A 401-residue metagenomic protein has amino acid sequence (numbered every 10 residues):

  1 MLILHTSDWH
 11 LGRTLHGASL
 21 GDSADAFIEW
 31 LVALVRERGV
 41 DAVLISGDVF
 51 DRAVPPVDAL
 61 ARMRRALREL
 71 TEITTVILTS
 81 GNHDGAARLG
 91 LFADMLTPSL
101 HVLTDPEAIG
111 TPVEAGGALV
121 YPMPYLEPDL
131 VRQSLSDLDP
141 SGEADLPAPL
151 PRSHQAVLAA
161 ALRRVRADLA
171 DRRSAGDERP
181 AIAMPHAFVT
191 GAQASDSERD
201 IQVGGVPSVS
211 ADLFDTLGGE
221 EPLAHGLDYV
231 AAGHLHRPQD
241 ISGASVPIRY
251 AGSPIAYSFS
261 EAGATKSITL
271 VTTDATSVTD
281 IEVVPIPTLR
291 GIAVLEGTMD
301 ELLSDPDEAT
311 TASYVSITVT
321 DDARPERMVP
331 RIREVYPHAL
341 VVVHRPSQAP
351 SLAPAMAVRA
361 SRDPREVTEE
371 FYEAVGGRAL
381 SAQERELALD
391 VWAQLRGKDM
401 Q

Functional and structural regions predicted by a protein language model:
M1, T74, L100, A118 (+4 more regions): A structural micro-motif
M1-A66, T71-E72, D390, Q394: N-terminal active-site segment of His-dependent metallophosphoesterases
I3-H5, I45, L78, A183 (+1 more regions): Residue-level marker for buried hydrophobic side chains located in beta-strands that build the well-ordered beta-sheet
D8, I28, D48, M63 (+7 more regions): Divalent metal-coordination and catalytic microenvironments
E37, A42, T272-Q401: Accessory, non-catalytic peripheral segments of nucleic-acid enzymes
P55, R64, E69, S80-S245: His/Asp/Glu-rich metal-coordinating catalytic cores of metallo-dependent phosphodiesterases/hydrolases acting on
L70-L78, T311-S313: Short, surface-exposed connector motifs at secondary-structure boundaries
E220-I286: A conserved active-site cap/scaffold subdomain adjacent to cofactor or substrate pockets
